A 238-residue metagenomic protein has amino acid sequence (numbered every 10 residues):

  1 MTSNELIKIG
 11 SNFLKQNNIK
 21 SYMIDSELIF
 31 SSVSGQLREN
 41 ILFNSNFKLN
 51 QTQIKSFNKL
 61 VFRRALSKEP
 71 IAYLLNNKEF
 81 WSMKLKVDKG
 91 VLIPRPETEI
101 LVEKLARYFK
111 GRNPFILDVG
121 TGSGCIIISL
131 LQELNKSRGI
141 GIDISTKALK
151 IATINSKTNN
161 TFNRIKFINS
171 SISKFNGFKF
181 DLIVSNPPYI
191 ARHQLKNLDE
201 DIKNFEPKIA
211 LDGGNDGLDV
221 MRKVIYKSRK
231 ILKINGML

Functional and structural regions predicted by a protein language model:
M1-F57: A short N-terminal interaction module
L14, S156, S228: Conserved hydrophobic residues forming the short capping helix/wall of the S-adenosyl-L-methionine
S32-Y108: Conserved AdoMet
E97-N197: Conserved SAM/SAH cofactor-binding pocket of Class I
Y189-V220: Mobile active-site "lid"/loop adjacent to the S-adenosyl-L-methionine
E206, L232-I234: Helix-to-beta-strand junctions that scaffold the AdoMet/dcAdoMet cofactor pocket in Class I SAM-dependent enzymes
D212-G213, N235-L238: Conserved beta-strand signature within the Rossmann-like core of class I S-adenosyl-L-methionine
K223, K227: Short, conserved SAM-binding segment of the class I
